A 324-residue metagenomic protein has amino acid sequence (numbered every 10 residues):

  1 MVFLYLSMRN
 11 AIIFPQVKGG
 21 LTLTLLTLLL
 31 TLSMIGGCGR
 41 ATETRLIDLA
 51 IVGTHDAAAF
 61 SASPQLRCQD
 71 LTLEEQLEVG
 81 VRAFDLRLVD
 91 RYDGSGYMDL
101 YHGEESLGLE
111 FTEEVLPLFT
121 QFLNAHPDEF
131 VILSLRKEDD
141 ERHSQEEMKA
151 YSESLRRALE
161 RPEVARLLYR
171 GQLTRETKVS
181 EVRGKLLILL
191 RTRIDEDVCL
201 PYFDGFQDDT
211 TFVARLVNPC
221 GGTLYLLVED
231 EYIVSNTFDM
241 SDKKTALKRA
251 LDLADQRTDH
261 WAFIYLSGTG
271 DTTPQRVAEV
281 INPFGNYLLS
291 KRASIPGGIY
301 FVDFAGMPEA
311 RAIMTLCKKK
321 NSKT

Functional and structural regions predicted by a protein language model:
M1-V17: N-terminal secretory signal peptides that target proteins for export/translocation
T24-S33: Bacterial N-terminal signal peptides
G37-A83, Y92-A125, E129-F130, I194 (+1 more regions): Long, acidic (Asp/Glu-rich), low-complexity accessory segments flanking structured domains
S61-S63, R142-A150, L200: Short, flexible/disordered intra-domain loops and linkers
R87, L133, I188: Conserved, mostly hydrophobic/aromatic
E129-R142: Active-site groove signature of glycoside hydrolases
L155-Q172: Acidic, His- and aromatic-enriched active-site or binding-groove loops in soluble protein domains that engage sugars
L167-S294: Surface-exposed substrate-engagement region within the catalytic domains of secreted or surface-exposed extracellular
